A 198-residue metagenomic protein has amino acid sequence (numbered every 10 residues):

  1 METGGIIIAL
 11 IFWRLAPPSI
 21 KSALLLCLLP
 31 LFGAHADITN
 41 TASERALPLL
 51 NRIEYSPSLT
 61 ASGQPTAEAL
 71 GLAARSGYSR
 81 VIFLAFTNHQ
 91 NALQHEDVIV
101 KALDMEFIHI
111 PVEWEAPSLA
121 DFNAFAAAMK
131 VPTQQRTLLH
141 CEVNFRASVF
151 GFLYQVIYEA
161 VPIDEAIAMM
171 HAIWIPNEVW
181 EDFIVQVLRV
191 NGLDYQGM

Functional and structural regions predicted by a protein language model:
G4-G5, G33: Residue-identity detector for glycine
L10-L24: Bacterial N-terminal signal peptides that target proteins for export
A23-L31: Bacterial N-terminal signal peptides
L31-F32, V143: Short linear Ser/Thr-Pro motifs
H35-T137, F150-M198: Cys-dependent protein tyrosine phosphatase-like superfamily
L138-S148: A phosphate-binding catalytic loop at a beta-strand-loop-alpha-helix junction that coordinates phosphoryl groups
